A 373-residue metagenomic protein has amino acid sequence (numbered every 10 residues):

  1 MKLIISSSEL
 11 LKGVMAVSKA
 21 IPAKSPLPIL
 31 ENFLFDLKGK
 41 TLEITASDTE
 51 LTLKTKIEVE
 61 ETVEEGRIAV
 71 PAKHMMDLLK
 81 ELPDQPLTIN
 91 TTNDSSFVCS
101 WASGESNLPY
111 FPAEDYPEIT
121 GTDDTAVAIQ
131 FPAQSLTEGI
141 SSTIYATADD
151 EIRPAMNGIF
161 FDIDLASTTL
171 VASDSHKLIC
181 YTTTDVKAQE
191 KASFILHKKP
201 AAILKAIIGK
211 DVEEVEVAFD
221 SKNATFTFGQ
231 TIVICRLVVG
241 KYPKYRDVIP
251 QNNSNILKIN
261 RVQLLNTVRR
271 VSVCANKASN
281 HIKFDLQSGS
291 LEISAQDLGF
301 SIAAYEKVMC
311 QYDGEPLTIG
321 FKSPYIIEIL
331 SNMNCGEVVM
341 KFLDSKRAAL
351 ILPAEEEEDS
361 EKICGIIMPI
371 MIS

Functional and structural regions predicted by a protein language model:
M1-S373: Structural preference for solvent-exposed beta-strand-turn elements and adjacent flexible terminal/loop segments within
